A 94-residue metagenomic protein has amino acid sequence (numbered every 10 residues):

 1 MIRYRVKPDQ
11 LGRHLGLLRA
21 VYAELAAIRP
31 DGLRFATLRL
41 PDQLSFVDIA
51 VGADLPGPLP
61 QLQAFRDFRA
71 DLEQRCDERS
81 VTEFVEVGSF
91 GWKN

Functional and structural regions predicted by a protein language model:
M1-R5, L33-Q63, K93: Short, well-ordered beta-strand segments in beta-rich or mixed alpha/beta enzyme and ligand-binding folds
R5-G16: Short, surface-exposed ligand-recognition loops at beta-strand->loop->(often short) alpha-helix junctions that present
D9, Q43, E78-V81: A subset of signal/propeptide-processing and intrinsically disordered low-complexity segments in secreted/extracellular
A20, E24-L33, A50-V85: An amphipathic, aromatic/His-enriched active-site/gating alpha helix that lines ligand/cofactor pockets
V85-N94: Short, low-order "capping/linker" segments at domain edges
